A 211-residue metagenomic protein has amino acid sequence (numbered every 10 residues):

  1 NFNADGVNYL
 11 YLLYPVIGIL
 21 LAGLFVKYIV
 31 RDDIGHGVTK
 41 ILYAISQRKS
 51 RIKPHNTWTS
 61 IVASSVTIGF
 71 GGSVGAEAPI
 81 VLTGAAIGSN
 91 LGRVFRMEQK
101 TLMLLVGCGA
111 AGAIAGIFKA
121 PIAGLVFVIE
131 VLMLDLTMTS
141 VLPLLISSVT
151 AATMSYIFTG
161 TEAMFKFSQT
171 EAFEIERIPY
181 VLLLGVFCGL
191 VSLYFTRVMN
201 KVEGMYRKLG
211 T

Functional and structural regions predicted by a protein language model:
N1-T211: Alpha-helical transmembrane segments and immediately membrane-proximal extracytoplasmic
